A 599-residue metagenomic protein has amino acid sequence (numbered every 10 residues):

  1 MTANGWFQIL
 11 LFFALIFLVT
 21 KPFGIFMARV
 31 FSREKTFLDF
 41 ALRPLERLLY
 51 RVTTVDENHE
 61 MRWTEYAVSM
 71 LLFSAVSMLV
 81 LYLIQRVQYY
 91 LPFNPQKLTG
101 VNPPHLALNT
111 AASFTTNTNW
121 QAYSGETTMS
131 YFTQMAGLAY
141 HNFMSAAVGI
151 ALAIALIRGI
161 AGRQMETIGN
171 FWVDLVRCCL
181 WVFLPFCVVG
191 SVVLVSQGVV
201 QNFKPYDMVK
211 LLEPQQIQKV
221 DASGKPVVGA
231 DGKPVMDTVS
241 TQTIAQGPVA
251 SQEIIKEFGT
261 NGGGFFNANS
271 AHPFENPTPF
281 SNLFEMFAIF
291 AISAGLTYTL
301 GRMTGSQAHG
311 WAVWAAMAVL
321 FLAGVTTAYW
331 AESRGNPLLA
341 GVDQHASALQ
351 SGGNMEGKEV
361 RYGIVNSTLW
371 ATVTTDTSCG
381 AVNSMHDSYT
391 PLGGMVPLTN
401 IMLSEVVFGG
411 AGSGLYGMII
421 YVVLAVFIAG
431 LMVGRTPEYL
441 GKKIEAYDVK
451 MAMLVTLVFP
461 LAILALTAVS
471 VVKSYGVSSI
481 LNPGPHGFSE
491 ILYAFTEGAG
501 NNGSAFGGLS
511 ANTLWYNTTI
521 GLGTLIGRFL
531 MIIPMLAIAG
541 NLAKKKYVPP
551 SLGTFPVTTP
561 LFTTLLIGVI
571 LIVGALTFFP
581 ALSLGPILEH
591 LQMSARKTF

Functional and structural regions predicted by a protein language model:
T2-F599: Membrane-proximal intracellular helices of multi-pass ion channels
